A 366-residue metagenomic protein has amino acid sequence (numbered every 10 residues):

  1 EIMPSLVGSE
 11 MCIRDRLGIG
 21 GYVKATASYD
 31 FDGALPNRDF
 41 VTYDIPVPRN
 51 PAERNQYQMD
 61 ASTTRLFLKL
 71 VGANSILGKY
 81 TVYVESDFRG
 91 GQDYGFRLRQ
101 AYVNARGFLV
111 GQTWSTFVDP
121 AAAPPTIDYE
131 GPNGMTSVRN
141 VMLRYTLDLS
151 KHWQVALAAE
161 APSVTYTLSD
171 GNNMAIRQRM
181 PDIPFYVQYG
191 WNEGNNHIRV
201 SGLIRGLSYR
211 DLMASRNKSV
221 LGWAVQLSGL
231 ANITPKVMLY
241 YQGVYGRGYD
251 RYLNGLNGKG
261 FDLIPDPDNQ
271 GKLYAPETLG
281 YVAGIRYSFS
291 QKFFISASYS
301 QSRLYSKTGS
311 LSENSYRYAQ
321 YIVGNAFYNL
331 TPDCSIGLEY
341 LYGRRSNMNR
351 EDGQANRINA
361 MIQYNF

Functional and structural regions predicted by a protein language model:
E1-G8: Single conserved hydrophobic/aromatic residue that forms the stacking wall/gate of nucleotide- or nucleobase-binding
R14-D39, P48-T165, R179-M180, P184 (+3 more regions): Outer membrane beta-barrel
D30, A73, D87-G91, F117-D119 (+7 more regions): Sequence/structural signature of outer-membrane beta-barrel proteins
Q56-Q58, Q92-G95, G131-S137, N173-M180 (+7 more regions): Replace "Gram-negative outer membrane beta-barrel proteins" with "bacterial and organellar outer membrane beta-barrel
A61-Y83, Y186-L212, S288, F293-S300 (+3 more regions): Surface-exposed extracellular loop regions of Gram-negative outer-membrane beta-barrel proteins
T63-F67, Q100, M142, P184-Y186 (+4 more regions): Membrane-embedded beta-strand positions in outer-membrane beta-barrel channels/transporters
W191-Y316: Detector for outer-membrane/organellar transmembrane beta-barrel domains, recognizing the amphipathic beta-strand
Y328-L330, G353-F366: Outer-membrane beta-barrel "beta-signal"
